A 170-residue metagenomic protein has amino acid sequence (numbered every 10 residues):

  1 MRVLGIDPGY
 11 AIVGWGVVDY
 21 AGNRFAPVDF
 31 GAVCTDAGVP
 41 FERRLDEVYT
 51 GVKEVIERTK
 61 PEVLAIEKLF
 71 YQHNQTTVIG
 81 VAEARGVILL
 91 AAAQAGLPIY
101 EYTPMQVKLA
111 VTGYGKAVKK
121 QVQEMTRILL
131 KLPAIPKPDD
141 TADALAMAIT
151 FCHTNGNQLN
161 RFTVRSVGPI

Functional and structural regions predicted by a protein language model:
M1-I170: Phosphate- and other anionic-substrate recognition elements at nucleic-acid/protein interfaces
